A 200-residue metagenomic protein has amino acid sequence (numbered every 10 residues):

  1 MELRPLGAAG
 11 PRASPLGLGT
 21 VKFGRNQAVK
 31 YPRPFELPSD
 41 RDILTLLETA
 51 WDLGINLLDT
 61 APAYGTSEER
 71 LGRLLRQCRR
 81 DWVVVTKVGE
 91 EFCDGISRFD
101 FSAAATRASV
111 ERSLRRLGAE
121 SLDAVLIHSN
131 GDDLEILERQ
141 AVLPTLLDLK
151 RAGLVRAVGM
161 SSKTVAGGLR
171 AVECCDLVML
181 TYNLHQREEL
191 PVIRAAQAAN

Functional and structural regions predicted by a protein language model:
M1-W82: N-terminal binding-site loop/beta-alpha segment at the start of enzyme catalytic domains that lines or forms
P5, A13-G17, N56-L57, A63 (+5 more regions): Structural preference for beta-strand elements that scaffold enzyme active sites
G10, G72-V83, L114-G118, V172-E173 (+1 more regions): Acidic (Asp/Glu)-rich catalytic clusters
V21-F23, A61-A63, K87-E91, I127-N130 (+2 more regions): Active-site beta-loop-alpha junctions enriched in small/polar residues
Q27-R41, F92-R107, D133-E135: Active-site mouth loops of central-metabolism enzymes
E69-K87, P144-G153: Alpha-helix-loop-beta-strand connector modules within alpha/beta enzyme cores
L114-L134: Active-site groove signature of glycoside hydrolases
N130-N200: Beta/alpha (TIM)-barrel catalytic core signal, keyed to glycine-rich beta->alpha loops juxtaposed to Asp/Glu that bind
